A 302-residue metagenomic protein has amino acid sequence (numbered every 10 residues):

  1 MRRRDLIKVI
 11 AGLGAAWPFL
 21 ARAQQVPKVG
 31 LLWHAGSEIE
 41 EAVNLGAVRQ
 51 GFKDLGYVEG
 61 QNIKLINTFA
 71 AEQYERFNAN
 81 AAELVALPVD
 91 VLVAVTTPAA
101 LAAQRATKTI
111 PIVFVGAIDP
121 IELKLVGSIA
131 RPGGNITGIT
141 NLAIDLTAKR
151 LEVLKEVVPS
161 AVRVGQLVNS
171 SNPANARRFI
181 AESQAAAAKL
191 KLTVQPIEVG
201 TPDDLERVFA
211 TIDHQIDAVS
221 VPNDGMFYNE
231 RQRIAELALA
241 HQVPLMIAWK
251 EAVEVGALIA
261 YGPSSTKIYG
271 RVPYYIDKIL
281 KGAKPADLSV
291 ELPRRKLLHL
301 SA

Functional and structural regions predicted by a protein language model:
M1-A302: Short hydrophobic alpha-helices and adjacent helix-cap/hinge residues
